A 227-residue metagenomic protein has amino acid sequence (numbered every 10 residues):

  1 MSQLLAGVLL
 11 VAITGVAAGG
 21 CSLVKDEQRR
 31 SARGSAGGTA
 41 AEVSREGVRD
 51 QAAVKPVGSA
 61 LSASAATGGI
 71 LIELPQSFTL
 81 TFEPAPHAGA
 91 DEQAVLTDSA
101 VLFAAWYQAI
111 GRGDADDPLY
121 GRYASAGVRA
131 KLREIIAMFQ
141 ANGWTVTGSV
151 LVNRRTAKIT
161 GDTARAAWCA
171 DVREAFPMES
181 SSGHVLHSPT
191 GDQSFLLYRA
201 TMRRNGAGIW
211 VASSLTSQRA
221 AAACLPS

Functional and structural regions predicted by a protein language model:
M1, G89, P189-T190: Secondary-structure junction/capping motif
M1, Y107-G111, G206: Secondary-structure transition/hinge residues
M1-V8: Bacterial N-terminal signal peptides that target proteins for export
L9-T97: Juxtamembrane and targeting peptides
V16, A115-P226: Structured, amphipathic secondary-structure segments that form assembly/contact surfaces in multi-subunit
C21, F103-Y107, W210: Aromatic side chains
G68-T145: Core segments of small alpha/beta cavity-forming domains
